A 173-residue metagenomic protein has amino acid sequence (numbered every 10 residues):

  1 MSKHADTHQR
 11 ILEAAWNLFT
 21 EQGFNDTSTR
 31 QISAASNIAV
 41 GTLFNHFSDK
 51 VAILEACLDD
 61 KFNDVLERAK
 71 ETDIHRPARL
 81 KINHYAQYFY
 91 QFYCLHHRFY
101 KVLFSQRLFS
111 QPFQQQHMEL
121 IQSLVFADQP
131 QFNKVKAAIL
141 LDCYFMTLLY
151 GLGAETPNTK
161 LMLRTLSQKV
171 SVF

Functional and structural regions predicted by a protein language model:
M1-Q22, D26-I38, A52: Basic, helix-initiating cap at the start of DNA-binding domains
S36-F47: Short hydrophobic/aromatic patch on the recognition helix
V51-I53, R98: A secondary-structure capping/hinge motif
C57-H84: Amphipathic alpha-helical linker/stalk segments
E71, Q87-C94, S105-L108, D128 (+1 more regions): Helix-loop "lid/cap" segments that line or gate small-molecule binding pockets
H84-Q115, A138, M146-Y150: Amphipathic alpha-helical segments used for helix-helix packing
R107-A138, L161-R164: Amphipathic alpha-helical packing segments from all-alpha helical-bundle domains
F132-V172: Hydrophobic alpha-helical segments that form the core of small-molecule binding pockets and/or dimer interfaces
